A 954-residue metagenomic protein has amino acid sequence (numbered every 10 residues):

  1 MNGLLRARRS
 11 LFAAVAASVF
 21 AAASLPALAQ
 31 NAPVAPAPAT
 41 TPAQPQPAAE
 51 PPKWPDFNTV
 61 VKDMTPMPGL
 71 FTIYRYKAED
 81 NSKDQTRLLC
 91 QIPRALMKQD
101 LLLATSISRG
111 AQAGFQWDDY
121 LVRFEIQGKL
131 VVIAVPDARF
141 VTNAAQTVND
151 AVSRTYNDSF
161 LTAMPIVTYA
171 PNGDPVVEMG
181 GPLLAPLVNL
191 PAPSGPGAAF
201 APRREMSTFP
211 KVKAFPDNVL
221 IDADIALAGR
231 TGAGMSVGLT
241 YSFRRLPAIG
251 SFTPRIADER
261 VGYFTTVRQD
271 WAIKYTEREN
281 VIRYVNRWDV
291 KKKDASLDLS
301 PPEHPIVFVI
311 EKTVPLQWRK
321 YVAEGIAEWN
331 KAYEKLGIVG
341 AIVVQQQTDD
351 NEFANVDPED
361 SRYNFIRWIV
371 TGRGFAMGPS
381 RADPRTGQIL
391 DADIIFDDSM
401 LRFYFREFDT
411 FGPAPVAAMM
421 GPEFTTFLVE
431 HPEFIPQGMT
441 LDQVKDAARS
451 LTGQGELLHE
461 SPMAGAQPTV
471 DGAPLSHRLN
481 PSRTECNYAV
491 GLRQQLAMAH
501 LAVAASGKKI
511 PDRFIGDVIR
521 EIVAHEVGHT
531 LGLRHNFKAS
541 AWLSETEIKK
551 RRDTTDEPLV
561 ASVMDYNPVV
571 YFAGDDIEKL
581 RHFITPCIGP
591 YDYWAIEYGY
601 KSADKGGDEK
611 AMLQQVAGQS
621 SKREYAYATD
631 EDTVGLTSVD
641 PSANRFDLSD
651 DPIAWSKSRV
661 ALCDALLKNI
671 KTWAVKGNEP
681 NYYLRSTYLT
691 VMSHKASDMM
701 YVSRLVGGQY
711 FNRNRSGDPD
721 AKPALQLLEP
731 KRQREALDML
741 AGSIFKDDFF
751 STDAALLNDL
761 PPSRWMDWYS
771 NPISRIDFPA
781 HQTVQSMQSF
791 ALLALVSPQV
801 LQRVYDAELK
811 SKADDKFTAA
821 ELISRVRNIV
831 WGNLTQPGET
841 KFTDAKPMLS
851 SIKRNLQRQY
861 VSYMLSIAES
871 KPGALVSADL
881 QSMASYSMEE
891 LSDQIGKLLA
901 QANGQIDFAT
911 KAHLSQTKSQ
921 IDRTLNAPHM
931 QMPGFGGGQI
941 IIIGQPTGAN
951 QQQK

Functional and structural regions predicted by a protein language model:
N2-V15: Bacterial N-terminal signal peptides that target proteins for export
A13-S24: Bacterial N-terminal signal peptides
L25-A29: Sec/Tat signal peptide C-region and signal peptidase I cleavage site
Q30-V314, A332, L336, Q347-I510 (+6 more regions): Auxiliary tRNA-acceptor-end handling modules of aminoacyl-tRNA synthetases
M97-K98, Q317-A341: Zn2+-dependent metallopeptidase catalytic core
V314-W318, A505-V523: Short pre-active-site segment immediately N-terminal to the catalytic Zn-binding motif
Q346-I369, D517-A524, H529-A573: The catalytic-center signature of Zn2+-dependent metalloproteases
L458-R493, K509-F514, A539-K954: Conserved catalytic/binding loops enriched for acidic/polar residues
